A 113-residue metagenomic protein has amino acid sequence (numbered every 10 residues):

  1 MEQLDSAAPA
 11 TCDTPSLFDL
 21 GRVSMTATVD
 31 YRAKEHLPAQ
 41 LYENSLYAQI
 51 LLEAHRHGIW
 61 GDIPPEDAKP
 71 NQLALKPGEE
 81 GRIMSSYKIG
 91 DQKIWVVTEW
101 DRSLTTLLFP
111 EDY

Functional and structural regions predicted by a protein language model:
Q3-D5: Charged, compositionally biased N-terminal leader segments and the immediate start of the first structured element
A7-I83: Compact soluble domain cores
K76-Y113: Short, compact, well-ordered microdomains
